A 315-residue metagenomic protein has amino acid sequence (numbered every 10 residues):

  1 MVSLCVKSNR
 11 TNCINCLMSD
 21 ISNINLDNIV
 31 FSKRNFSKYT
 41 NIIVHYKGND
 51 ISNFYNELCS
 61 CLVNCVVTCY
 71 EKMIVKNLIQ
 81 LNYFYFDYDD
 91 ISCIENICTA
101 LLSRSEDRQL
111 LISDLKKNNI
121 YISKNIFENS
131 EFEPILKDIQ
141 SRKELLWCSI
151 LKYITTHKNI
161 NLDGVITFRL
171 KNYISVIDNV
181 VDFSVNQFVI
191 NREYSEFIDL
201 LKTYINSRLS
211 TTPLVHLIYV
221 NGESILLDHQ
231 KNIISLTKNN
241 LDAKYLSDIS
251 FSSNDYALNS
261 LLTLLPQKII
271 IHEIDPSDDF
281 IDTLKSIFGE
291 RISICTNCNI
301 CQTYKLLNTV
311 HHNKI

Functional and structural regions predicted by a protein language model:
M1-L110: An N-terminal, globular interaction/scaffold subdomain
M1-S8, T212-Y219, I270-H272: Short hydrophobic beta-strand segments
S8-N9, D228-I315: C-terminal structured domains
C13, F54, E193-F197, S253 (+1 more regions): Short amphipathic alpha-helical segments
I21, N25, I205-R208, F288-I292: Conserved NTP-handling cores and scaffolds of large molecular machines
T40, E223-I225, I269: Hydrophobic residues embedded in beta-strands of well-ordered beta-sheets
I79-Q187: Long, hydrophobic alpha/beta structural blocks
D138-N254: A contiguous, surface-oriented mixed alpha/beta subdomain in the mid-to-C-terminal portion of proteins that forms
